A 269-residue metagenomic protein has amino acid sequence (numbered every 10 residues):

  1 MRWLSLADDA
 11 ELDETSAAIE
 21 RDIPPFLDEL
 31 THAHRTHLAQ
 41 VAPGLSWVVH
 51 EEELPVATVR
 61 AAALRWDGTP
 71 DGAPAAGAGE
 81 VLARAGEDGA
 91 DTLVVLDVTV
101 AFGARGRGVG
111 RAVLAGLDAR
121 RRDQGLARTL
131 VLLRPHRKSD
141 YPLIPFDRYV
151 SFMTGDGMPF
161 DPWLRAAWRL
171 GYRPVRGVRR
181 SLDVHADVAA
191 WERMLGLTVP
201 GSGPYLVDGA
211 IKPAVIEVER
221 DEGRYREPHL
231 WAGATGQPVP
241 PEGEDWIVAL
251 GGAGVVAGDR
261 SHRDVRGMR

Functional and structural regions predicted by a protein language model:
M1-G72, G243-M268: Short amphipathic alpha-helix that is part of the acyltransferase structural core
G44-V48, T58, T92, D97 (+1 more regions): Short hydrophobic/aromatic beta-strand element in the GNAT-like acyltransferase core that lines or flanks the acyl-donor
V48, P55, V94, G125-R134 (+1 more regions): A structural signal for short, well-ordered beta-strand segments and their strand-loop junctions that often border
V59-D97, P135-F160, V178-T198, Y205-R224 (+2 more regions): Conserved acyl-donor/pantetheine-binding loop and adjacent beta-alpha core of acyl/acetyltransferases and related
A101-G103: Active-site acidic-Proline motif in GNAT/NAT acetyltransferases
G106-R122, R128-V131: Conserved acetyl-CoA-binding loop-helix of GNAT-fold acetyltransferases
D161-R169: Short alpha-helix
W168-R176, G252: Conserved acetyl-CoA-binding loop of GNAT-fold acetyltransferases
